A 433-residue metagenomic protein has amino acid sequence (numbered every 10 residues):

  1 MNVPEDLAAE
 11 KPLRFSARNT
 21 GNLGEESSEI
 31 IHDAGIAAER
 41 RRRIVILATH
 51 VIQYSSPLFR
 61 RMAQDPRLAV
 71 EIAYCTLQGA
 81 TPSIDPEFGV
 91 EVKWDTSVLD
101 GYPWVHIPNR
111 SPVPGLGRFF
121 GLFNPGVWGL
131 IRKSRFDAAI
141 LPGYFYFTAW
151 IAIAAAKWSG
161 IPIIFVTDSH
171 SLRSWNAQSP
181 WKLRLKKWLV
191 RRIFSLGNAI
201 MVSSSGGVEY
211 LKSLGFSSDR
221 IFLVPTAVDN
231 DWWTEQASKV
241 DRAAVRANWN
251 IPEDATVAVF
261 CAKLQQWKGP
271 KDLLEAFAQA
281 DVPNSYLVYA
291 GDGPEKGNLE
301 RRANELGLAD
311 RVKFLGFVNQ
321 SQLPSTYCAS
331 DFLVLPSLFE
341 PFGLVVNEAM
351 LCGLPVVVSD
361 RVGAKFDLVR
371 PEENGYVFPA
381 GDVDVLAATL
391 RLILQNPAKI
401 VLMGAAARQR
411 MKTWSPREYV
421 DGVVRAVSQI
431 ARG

Functional and structural regions predicted by a protein language model:
P162-I164, S171-L196: Nucleotide-sugar donor phosphate/pyrophosphate-binding loop at the beta->alpha transition of glycosyltransferases
G206, A227: Carbohydrate-associated surface elements
P252-K268, L274-F277, V288: Conserved donor-binding/catalytic core segment of Leloir-type glycosyltransferases
F317-V318, S325-S330: Short alpha-helical donor nucleotide-sugar binding micro-motif in glycosyltransferases
L338: Aromatic "clamp/platform" in nucleotide-sugar-dependent glycosyltransferases that forms part of the donor/acceptor
P355-S359, V369: Short hydrophobic beta-strand element within catalytic cores of glycosyltransferases and related nucleotide-activated
P371-E372, Y376-V383, L392-P397: Conserved acidic donor-binding segment of nucleotide-sugar-dependent glycosyltransferases
V385, L392, K399-T413: A short, well-ordered alpha-helix in the C-terminal region of glycosyltransferases
